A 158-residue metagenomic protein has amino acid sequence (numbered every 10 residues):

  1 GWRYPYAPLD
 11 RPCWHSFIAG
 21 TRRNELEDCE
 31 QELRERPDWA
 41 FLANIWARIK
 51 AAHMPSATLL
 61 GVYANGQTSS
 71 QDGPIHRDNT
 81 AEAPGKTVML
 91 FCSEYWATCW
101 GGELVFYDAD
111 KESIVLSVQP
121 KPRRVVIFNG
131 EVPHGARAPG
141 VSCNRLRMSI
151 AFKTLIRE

Functional and structural regions predicted by a protein language model:
G1-S56: Non-heme Fe(II)/2-oxoglutarate
Y4, L60, P84, W100 (+1 more regions): Residue-level signal for beta-strand positions within conserved beta-sheet cores that form or flank
A40-N44, K86, K121: A structural signal for well-ordered alpha-helical segments within the folded catalytic domains of diverse enzymes
M54-T68: A short glycine-rich, His/Asp/Glu-containing loop-to-beta-strand
S56, N79-P84, S142-L146: A generic structural micro-feature
A64, E94-E158: Catalytic core of Fe(II)/2-oxoglutarate
N65-A81: Conserved short histidine dyad/triad with adjacent acidic residue
